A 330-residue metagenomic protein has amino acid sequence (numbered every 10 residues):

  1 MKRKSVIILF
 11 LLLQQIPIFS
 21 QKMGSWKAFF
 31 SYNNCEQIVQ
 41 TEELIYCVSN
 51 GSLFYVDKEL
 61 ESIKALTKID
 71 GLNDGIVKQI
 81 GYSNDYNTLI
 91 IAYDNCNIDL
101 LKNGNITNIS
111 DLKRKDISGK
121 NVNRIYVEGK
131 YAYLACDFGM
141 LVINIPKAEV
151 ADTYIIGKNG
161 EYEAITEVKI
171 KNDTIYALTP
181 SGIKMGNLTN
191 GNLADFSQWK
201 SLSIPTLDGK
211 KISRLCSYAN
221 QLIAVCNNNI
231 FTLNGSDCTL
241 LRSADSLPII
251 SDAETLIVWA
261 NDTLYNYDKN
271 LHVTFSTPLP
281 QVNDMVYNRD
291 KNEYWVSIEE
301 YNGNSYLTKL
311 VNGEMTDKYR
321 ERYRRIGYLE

Functional and structural regions predicted by a protein language model:
M1-S25: Bacterial Sec-dependent N-terminal signal peptides
S20, S52, N95, L100 (+7 more regions): Coil residues (strongly favoring Ser/Thr
K22-T41, T67-N84, I109-E128, D152-N172 (+4 more regions): Short coil-to-beta transitions that initiate beta-strands within beta-rich domains
L44-C47, T88-I91, Y131-L134, T174-A177 (+3 more regions): Conserved beta-propeller blade signature
V48-K68: Beta-propeller domains
N50, D94, D137, P180 (+4 more regions): Short loop/turn segments immediately following the C-termini of beta-strands
D57-E61, K102-N105, N144-A148, L188-G191 (+3 more regions): Short loop/turn segments that connect beta-strands within beta-propeller blades
N97-L101, L141-N144, I183-N187, N229-T232 (+2 more regions): Structural motif
